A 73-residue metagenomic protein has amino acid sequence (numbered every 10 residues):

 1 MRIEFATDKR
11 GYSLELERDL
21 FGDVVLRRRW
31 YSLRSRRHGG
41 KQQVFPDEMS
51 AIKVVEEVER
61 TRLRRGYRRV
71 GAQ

Functional and structural regions predicted by a protein language model:
M1-D8, E48: Negatively charged, low-complexity tracts enriched in Asp/Glu with abundant Ser/Thr
T7-R10, R36: Short solvent-exposed loop/turn micro-motifs enriched in small/polar/acidic residues
G11, V44-P46: Secondary-structure boundary/capping motif
L14-Q42, E56, T61-R65, A72: Short aromatic-glycine-(Arg/Gly/Cys) micro-motifs in beta-strand/loop hairpins
D47-V55: Short amphipathic alpha-helices within nucleic acid-binding modules
A51, R65-G66: Short alpha-helical linear motifs
